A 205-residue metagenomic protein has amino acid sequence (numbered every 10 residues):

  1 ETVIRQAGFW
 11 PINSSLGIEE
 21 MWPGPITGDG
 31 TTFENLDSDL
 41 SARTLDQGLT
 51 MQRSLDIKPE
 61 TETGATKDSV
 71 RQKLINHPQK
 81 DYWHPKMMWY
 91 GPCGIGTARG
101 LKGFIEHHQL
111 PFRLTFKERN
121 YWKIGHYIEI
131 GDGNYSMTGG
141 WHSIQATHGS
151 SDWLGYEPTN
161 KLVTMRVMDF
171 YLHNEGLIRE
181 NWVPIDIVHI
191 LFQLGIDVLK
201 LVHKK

Functional and structural regions predicted by a protein language model:
E1-K205: C-terminal and inter-domain tail/linker signature
